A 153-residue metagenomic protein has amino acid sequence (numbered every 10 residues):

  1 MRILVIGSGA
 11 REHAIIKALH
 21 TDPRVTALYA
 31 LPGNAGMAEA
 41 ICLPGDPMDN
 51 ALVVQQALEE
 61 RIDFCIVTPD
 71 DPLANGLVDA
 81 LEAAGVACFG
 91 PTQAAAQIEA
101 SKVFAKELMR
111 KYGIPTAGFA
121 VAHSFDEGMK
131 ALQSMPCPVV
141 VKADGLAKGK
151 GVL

Functional and structural regions predicted by a protein language model:
M1-Q93: ATP-binding N-terminal substructure of ATP-dependent carboxylate-amine bond-forming enzymes
A38-I41, Q97-V103: Short, charged, surface-exposed secondary-structure boundary motifs
D71, A95, A122-H123, L146: Conserved beta-strand edge residues that scaffold enzyme active sites
C88-P91, G113-G118, C137-V139: A short alpha-helix-loop-beta-strand transition element characteristic of N-terminal alpha/beta dinucleotide-binding
A100-L132: Short, glycine-/small-residue-rich phosphate/pyrophosphate-handling segment
T116-V121, V139-L153: Glycine-rich phosphate-binding loop of ATP-grasp-fold ATP-dependent ligases
M129, M135, G151-L153: Glycine-rich, mobile lid/loop segments that gate access to catalytic sites or pores
